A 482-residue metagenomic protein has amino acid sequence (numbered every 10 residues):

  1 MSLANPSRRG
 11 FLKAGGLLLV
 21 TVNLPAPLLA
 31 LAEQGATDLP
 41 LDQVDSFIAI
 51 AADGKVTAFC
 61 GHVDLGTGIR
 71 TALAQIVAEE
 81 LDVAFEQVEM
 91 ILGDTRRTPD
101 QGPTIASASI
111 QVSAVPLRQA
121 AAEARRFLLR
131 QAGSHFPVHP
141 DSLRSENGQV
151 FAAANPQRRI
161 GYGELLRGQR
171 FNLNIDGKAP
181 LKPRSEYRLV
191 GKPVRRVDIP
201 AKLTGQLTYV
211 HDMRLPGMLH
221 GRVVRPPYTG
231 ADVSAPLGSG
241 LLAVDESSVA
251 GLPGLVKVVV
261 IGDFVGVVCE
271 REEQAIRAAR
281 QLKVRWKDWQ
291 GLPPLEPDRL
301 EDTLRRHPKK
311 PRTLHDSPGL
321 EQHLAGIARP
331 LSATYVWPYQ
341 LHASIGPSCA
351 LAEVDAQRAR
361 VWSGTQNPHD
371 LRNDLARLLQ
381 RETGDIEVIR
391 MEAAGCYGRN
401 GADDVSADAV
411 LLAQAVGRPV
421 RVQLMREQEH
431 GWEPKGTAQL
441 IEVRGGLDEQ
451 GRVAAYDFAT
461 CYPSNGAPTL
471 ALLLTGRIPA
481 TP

Functional and structural regions predicted by a protein language model:
S2-P482: Structural alpha/beta core scaffold segments of enzyme domains
